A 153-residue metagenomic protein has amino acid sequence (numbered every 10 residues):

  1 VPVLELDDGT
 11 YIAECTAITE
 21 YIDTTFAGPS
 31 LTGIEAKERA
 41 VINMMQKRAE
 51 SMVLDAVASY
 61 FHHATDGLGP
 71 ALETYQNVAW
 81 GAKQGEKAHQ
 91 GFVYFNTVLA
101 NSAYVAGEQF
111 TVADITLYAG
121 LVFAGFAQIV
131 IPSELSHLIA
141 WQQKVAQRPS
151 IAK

Functional and structural regions predicted by a protein language model:
V1-A82: GST-like domain detector, emphasizing the conserved glutathione-binding G-site in the N-terminal thioredoxin-like
A49-P149: GST-like fold's C-terminal all-alpha helical module
